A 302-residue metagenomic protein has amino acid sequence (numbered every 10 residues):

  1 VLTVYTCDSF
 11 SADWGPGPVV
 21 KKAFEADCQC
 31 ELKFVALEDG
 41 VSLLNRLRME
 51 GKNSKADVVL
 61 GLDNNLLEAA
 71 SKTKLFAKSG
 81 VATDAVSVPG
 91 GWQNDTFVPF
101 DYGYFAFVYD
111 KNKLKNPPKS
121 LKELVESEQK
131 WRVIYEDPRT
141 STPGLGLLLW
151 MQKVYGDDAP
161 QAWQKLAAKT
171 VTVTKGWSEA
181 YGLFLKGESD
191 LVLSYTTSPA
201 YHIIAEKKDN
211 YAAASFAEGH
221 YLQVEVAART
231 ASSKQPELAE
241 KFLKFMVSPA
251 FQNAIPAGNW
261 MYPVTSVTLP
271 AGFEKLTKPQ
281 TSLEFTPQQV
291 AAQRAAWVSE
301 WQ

Functional and structural regions predicted by a protein language model:
T3-P18, E38-R46, S54-S189, H202: Extracytoplasmic ligand-binding site segments that recognize negatively charged/polar headgroups
P18-F34: Short alpha-helix C-terminal cap/hinge motif
V20, C30, S120, A162 (+4 more regions): Short amphipathic alpha-helical coupling segments at ligand-binding clamshell hinges and other catalytic/signaling
L32-F34, V133, Y211-A213: Generic structural signal for residues in well-ordered beta-strands
G103, W163-A167, V173-T174, E206-A231 (+1 more regions): Periplasmic-binding protein-like
A106-K113, Q152, Q223-P236, A254: A bilobed periplasmic-binding-protein/Venus flytrap-type ligand-binding module shared by bacterial periplasmic
W131-T140, F245-L269: Periplasmic-binding protein-like
A159, P263-Q302: An extracytoplasmic/periplasmic, membrane-proximal ligand-sensing/linker region
